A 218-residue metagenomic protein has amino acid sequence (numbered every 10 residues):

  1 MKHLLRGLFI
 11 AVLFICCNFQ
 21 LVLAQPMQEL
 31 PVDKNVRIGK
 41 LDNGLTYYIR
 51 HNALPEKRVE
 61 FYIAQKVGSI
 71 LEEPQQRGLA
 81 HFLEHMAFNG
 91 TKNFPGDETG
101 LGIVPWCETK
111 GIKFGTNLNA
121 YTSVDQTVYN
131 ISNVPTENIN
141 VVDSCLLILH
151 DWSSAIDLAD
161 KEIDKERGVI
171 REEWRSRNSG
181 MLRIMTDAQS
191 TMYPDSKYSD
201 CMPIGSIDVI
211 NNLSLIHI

Functional and structural regions predicted by a protein language model:
M1-Q25: Bacterial Sec-dependent N-terminal signal peptides
Q25-G39, Y129-S132, I139, L147 (+1 more regions): Histidine-acidic residue clusters that define the catalytic metal-binding segment of zinc metallopeptidase domains
E29-F61: Mature N-terminal segment immediately following signal peptide/propeptide cleavage in secreted/periplasmic
G44, H217-I218: Adenylate-forming
E60-S132, I184, D200-S206, N212: M16/MPP (pitrilysin/insulinase) zinc-metallopeptidase core fold and M16-derived inactive scaffolds
G90, I131-E166: M16/insulysin-pitrilysin zinc metalloprotease superfamily fold
T99-P105, D157-R175, T186: Acidic/histidine-enriched alpha-helical segments
